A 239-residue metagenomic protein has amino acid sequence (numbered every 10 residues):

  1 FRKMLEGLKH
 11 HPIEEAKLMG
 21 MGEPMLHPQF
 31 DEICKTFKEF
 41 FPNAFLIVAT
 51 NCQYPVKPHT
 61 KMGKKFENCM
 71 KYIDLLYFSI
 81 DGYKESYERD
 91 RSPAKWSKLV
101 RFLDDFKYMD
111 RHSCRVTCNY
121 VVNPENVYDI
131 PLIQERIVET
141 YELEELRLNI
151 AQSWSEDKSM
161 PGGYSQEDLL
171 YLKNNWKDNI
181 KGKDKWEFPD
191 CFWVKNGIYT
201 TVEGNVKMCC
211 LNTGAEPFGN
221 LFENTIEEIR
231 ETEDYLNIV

Functional and structural regions predicted by a protein language model:
F1-M4: N-terminal active-site segment of His-dependent metallophosphoesterases
E6-G7, E15-K17, Q29-F40, A44 (+2 more regions): Radical SAM enzyme [4Fe-4S]-AdoMet core and its adjacent flexible, acidic and glycine-rich loops/tails across
M19-G22, T50-N51: Glycine-rich beta-strand-to-loop/alpha-helix junction loops that act as flexible
G22-P24, K84: Gly/Ser/Thr-rich beta-alpha loop segments that engage phosphate groups in nucleotides
P24-M25, Q53-P55: A short, conserved beta-strand element in the Rossmann-like catalytic core that flanks the donor/metal-binding loop
V48, Y54-P58: Short regulatory "switch" loops immediately downstream of catalytic or recognition motifs within protein catalytic
